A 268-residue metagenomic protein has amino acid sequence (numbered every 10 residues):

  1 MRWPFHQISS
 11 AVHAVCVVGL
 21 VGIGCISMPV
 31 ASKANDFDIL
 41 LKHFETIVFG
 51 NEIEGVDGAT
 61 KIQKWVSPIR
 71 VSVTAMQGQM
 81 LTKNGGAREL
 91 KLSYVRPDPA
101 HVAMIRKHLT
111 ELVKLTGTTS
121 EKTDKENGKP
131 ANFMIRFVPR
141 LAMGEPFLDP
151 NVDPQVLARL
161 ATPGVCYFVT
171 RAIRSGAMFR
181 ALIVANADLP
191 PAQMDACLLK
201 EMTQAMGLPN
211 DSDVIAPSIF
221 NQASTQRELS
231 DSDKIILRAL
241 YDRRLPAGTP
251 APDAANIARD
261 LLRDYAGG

Functional and structural regions predicted by a protein language model:
R2-C16: Bacterial N-terminal signal peptides that target proteins for export
H13-C25: Bacterial N-terminal signal peptides
V30-V95, P163-I173, A266-G267: Disordered inhibitory propeptide/activation segment of secreted metzincin zinc metalloprotease zymogens, centered on
D36-F37, D153-Q193, P209-G268: Metalloprotease/metallohydrolase-associated module, dominated by Zn2+-dependent proteases
V73-L81, R88-A100, L182-Q193, I219-R227: Second-shell loop/turn segments in exported
P99-L199, Q204-A205, P209-I215: Metzincin-family zinc-dependent endopeptidase catalytic domain
